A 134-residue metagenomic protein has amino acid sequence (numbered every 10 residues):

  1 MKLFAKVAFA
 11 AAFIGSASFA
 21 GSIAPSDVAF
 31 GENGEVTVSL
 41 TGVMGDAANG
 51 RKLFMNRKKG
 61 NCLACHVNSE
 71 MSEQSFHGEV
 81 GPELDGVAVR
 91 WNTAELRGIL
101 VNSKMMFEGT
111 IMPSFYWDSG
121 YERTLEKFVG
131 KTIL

Functional and structural regions predicted by a protein language model:
M1-V36: N-terminal export/targeting leaders of redox proteins
F4-K6, A20-D27, T93-F115: Extended, non-globular alpha-helical segments
I23-R57: Electrostatic cytochrome c docking/interface patches
V43-G45, L53, V67-V101, I111-K127: Gly/Gly-Pro-rich "capping" loops immediately C-terminal to redox-active cysteine motifs in periplasmic/lumenal
R57-N61, S69: Short pre-active-site segment immediately N-terminal to redox-active cysteine/selenocysteine motifs in thiol-based
A64: Short, cysteine/histidine-rich loop/knuckle motifs that typically chelate Zn2+
G130-L134: Short, intrinsically disordered, charge-balanced linker/junction segments flanking boundaries in proteins
